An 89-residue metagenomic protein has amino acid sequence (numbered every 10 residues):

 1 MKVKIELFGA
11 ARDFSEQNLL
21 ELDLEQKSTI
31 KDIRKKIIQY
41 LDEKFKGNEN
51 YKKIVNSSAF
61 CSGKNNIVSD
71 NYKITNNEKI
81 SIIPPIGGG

Functional and structural regions predicted by a protein language model:
M1-G88: Ubiquitin-like/PB1-type beta-grasp interaction modules and other compact soluble beta-rich domains
